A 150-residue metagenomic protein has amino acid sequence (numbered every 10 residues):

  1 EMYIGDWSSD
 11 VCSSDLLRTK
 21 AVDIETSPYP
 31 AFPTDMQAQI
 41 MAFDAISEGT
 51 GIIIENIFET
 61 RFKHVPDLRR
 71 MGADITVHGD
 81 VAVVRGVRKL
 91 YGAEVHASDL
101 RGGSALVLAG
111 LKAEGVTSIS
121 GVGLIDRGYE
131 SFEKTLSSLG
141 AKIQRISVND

Functional and structural regions predicted by a protein language model:
E1-C12: Single conserved hydrophobic/aromatic residue that forms the stacking wall/gate of nucleotide- or nucleobase-binding
S8-S9, G72-G79, G140-D150: Short, well-structured beta-strand/strand-turn elements
S14-I57, V83-R127, Q144-D150: Structural motif
Y129-E130, G140: His/Asp/Glu-rich mid-to-C-terminal helical/loop segments that flank catalytic regions of hydrolases
